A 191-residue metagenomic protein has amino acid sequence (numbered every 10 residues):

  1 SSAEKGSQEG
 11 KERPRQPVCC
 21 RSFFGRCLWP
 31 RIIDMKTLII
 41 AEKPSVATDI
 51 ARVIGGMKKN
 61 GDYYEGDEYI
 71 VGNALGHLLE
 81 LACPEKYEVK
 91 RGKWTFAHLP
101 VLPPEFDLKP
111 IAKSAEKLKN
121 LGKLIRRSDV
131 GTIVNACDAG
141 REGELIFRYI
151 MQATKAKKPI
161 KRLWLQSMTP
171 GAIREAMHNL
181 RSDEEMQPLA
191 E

Functional and structural regions predicted by a protein language model:
S1-S2, S7, S22: Serine residues within intrinsically disordered or low-complexity segments
C19-C20, C27: Cysteine-centered motifs
F24-G25, I32: Mature cores of small secreted peptide/protein domains
R31-E191: Intrinsically disordered, low-complexity regulatory segments
